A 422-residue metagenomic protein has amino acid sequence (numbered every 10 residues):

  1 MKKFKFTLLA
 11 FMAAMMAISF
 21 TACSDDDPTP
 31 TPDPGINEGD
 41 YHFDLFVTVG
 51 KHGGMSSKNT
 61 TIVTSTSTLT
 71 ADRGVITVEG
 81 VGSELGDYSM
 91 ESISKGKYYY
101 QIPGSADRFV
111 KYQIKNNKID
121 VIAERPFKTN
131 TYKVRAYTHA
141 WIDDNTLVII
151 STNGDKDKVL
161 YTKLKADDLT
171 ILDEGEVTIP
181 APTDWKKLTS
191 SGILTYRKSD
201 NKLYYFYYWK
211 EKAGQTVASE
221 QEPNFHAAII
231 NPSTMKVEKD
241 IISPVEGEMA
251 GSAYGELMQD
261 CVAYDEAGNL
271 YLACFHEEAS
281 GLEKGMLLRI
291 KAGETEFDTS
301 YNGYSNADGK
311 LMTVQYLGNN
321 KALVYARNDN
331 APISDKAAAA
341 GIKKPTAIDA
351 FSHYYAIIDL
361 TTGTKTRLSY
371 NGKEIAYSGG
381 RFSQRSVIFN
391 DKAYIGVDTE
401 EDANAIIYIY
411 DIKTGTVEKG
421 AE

Functional and structural regions predicted by a protein language model:
M1-L8, A13-F46: Bacterial Sec-dependent N-terminal signal peptides
K51-S56, S105-R108, N153-K158, K210-Q215 (+3 more regions): Short glycine/acidic-enriched loop and turn motifs that connect beta-strands
K58-T170: Post-signal peptide N-terminal segment of secreted/secretory-pathway proteins
T60-T66, V159-L169, A218-K236, E283-T295 (+2 more regions): Beta-propeller blade signature
A71-G82, I119-N130, T170-W185, V237-E246 (+3 more regions): Beta-propeller fold detector
G82-K95, T129-A140, T183-T195, M249-V262 (+3 more regions): Repeated scaffold domains used in trafficking and secretory/extracellular systems, primarily beta-propellers
W185-A339: Acidic, serine/threonine- and glycine-rich low-complexity intrinsically disordered segments that serve as flexible
E294-A403: Intrinsically disordered, low-complexity segments enriched in Gly and acidic/Ser/Thr residues that form flexible
